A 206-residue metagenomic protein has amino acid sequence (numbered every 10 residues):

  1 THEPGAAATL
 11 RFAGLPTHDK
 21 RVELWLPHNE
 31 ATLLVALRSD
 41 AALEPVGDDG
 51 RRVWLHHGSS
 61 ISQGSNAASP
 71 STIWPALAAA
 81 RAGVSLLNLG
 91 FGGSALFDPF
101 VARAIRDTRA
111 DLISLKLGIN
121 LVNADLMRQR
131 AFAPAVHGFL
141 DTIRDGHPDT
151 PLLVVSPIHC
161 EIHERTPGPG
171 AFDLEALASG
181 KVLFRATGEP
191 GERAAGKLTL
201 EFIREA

Functional and structural regions predicted by a protein language model:
T1, F12, V22-L24, A78 (+3 more regions): Generic structural hydrophobic/aromatic packing signal, biased to beta-strands
T1-V53, D145, R165, F172-F184: N-terminal secretory targeting modules
H2, H28-L33, N88-F91, R128-F132 (+1 more regions): Short linear motifs at secondary-structure transitions and domain/linker junctions
G5-A7, A36-S39, L96, A135-V136 (+1 more regions): Short amphipathic alpha-helical surface micro-motifs
L15, V22-G92, P99-R109: Serine-esterase "nucleophile elbow" of acetyl-processing enzymes
G93-S94, N120: Positions that flank functional sites
P99-A206: Alpha-helical cap/lid subdomain in secreted, periplasmic, or secretory-pathway luminal O-acyl-processing enzymes
